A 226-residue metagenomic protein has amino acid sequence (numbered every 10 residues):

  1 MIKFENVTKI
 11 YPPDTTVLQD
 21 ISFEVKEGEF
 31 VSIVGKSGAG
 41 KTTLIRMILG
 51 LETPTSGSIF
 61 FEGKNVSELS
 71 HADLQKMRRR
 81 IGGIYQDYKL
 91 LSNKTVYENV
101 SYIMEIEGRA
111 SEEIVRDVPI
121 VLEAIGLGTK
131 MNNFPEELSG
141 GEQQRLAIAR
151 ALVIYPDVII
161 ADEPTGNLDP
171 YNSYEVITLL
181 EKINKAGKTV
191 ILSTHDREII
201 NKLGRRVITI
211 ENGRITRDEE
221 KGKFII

Functional and structural regions predicted by a protein language model:
M1-F4, K9-D20, S70: A short, flexible loop at the N-terminus of ABC-type nucleotide-binding domains that lies
L49: Helix-to-loop junction immediately C-terminal to a conserved catalytic motif
G57-N65: Conserved ABC transporter NBD signature motif
K94-S101: Short coil-to-helix segment of the ABC ATPase nucleotide-binding domain corresponding to the Q-loop/switch region
F134-L138, E142: Conserved ABC ATPase signature
V153-D157: A short, proline-enriched helix->beta-strand linker immediately N-terminal to the Walker B motif in ABC-type P-loop
I159-D162: Catalytic Walker B motif of ABC-type/P-loop ATPase nucleotide-binding domains
